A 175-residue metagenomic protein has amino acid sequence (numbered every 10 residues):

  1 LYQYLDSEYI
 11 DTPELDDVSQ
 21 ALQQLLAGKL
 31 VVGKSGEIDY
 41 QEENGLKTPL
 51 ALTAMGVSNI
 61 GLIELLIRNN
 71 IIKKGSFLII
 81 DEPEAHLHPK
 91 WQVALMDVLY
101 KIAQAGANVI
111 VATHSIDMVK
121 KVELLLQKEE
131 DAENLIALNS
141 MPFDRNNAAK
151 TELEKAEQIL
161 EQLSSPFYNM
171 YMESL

Functional and structural regions predicted by a protein language model:
L1-G75, D144-L175: Phosphate-coordinating catalytic segments in nucleotide- and nucleic-acid-processing enzymes
S58-G61, V93, D97: Short, contiguous clusters of charged residues that form electrostatic/catalytic patches at enzyme active sites, used
F77-I79: Walker B motif beta-strand of ABC-family P-loop ATPases
D81-P83: Walker B catalytic acidic pair
A94-L175: C-terminal lobe/lid and adjacent interdomain/linker elements of RecA-like ASCE P-loop ATPase modules
